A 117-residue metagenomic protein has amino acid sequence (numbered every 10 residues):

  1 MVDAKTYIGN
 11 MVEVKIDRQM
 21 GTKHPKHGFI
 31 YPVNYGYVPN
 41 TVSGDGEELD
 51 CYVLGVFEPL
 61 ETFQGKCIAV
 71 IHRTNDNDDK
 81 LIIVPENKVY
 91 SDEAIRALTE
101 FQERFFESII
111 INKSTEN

Functional and structural regions predicted by a protein language model:
M1-N117: Hydrophobic N-terminal alpha-helices or hydrophobic patches in metabolic proteins across all domains of life
